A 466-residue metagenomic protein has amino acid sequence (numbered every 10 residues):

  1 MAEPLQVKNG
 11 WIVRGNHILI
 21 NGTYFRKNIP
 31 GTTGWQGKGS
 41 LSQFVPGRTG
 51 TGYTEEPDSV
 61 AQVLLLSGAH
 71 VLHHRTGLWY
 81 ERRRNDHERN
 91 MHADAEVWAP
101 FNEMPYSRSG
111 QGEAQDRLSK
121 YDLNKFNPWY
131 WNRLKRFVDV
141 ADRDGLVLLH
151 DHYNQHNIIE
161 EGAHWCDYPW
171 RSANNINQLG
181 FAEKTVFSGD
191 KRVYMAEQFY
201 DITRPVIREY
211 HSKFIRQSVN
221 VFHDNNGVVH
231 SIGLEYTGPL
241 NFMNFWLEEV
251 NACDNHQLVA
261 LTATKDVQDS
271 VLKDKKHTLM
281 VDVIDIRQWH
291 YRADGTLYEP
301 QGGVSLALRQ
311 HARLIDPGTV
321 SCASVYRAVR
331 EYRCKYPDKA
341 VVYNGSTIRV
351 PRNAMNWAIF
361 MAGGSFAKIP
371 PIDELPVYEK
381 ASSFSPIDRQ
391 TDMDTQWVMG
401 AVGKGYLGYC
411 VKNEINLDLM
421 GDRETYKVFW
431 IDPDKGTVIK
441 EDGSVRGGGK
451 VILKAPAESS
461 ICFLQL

Functional and structural regions predicted by a protein language model:
M1-E3: Basic/polar N-terminal segments that are highly enriched at the extreme N-terminus, encompassing both cleavable
L5-V283, R292: Active-site mouth of glycoside hydrolases
G15, G22, Q288, G345 (+1 more regions): Pocket-edge structural micro-motifs
H70-L72, L148, V228, V281-I286 (+3 more regions): Hydrophobic beta-strand segments of well-ordered beta-sheets in folded domains
G77, G447-G448: Short, glycine- and charge-enriched coil/turn segments that flank and shape catalytic ligand pockets
H152, S231-G233, A260-A263, D285 (+3 more regions): Short beta-strand segments
L240-T347: Glycoside hydrolase catalytic-domain groove-lining segments
Q310-L314, G318-S321, V325-G443, K450-L466: Aromatic- and carboxylate-lined catalytic core of secreted/periplasmic carbohydrate-active enzymes
